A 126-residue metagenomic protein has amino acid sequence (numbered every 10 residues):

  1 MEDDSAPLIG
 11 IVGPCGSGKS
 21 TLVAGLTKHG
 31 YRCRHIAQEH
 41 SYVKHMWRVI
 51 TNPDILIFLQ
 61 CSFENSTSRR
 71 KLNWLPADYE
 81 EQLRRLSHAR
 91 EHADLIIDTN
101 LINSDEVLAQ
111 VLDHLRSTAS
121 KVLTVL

Functional and structural regions predicted by a protein language model:
D4, P14, A24-D54: Conserved substrate/cofactor phosphate-moiety recognition/catalytic segment in nucleotide-dependent phosphotransferases
L8: Walker A (P-loop) ATP-phosphate-binding motif of ABC ATPase nucleotide-binding domains
I11: Hydrophobic anchor at the beta1->P-loop junction of P-loop NTPases
G18: Conserved glycine(s) of the Walker
T21: Conserved Walker
N52-R69, I97: Conserved phosphate-donor/acceptor-positioning beta-strand/loop module used by diverse small-molecule
R69-P76, H114-L115: Conserved AAA+ ATPase "sensor/coupling" helix adjacent to the nucleotide-binding pocket
W74-Q110, K121-L126: Small-molecule kinase domains that catalyze NTP-dependent phosphoryl transfer to phosphate-bearing small molecules
